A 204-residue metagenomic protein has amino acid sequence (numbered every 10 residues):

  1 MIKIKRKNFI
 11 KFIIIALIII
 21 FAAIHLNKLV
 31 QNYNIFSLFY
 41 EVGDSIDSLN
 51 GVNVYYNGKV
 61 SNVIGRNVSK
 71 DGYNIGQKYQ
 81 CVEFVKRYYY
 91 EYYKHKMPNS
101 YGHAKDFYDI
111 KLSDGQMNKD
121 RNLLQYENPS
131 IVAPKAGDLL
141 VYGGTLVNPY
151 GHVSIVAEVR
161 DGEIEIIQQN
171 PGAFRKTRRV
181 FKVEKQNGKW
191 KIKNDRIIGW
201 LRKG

Functional and structural regions predicted by a protein language model:
I2-F21, H25: N-terminal Sec-pathway targeting helices
I10, K28-F36, L146-G204: Aromatic- and glycine-rich peptidoglycan recognition patches
I24-L112: N-terminal capping segments
Q80-R87, K135, I155, R196: Extracytoplasmic/secreted proteins, especially bacterial periplasmic and envelope-associated proteins
K105-N170: ...with weaker cross-activation on analogous glycine-rich loops/strands in unrelated enzymes
